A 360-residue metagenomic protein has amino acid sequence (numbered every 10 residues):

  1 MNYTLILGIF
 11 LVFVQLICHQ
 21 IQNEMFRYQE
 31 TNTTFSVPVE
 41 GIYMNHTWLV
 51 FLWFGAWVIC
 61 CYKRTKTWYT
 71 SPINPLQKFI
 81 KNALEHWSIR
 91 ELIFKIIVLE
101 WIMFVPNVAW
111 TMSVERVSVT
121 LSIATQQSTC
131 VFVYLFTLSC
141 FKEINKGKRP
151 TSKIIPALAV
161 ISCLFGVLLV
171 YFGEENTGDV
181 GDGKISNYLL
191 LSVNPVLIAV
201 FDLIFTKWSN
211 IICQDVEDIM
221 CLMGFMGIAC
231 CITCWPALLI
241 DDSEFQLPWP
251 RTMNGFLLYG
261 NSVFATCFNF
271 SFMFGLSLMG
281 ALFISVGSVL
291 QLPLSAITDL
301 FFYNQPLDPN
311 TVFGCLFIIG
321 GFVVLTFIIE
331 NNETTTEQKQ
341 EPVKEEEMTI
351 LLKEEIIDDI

Functional and structural regions predicted by a protein language model:
M1-H46, A56, W101, V105 (+5 more regions): Glycine-/small-residue-enriched transmembrane alpha-helix faces in small-molecule transporters and effluxers
L7-F10, P38-I59, A159-S162, S186-V193 (+4 more regions): Hydrophobic alpha-helical transmembrane segments of multi-pass integral membrane proteins, especially transporters
F13-I21, M25, I97-R116, S192-V200 (+3 more regions): Hydrophobic alpha-helical transmembrane segments of multi-pass membrane transport proteins, especially secondary
E40-Y43, W110-I154, A281-D299: Specific alpha-helical transmembrane segments that line the substrate/conduction pathway and gating interfaces
L49-W87, L164-G181, I228-Y259, F301-L307 (+1 more regions): Membrane-interface helix-cap regions at the ends of transmembrane helices in multi-pass membrane proteins
V117-S128, W208, C213-A229, S262-F301: Helix-helix packing/entry segments at the starts of transmembrane helices
G147, A281-I360: C-terminal-most transmembrane helix of multi-pass membrane proteins
T151-E174, N310-I329: Hydrophobic transmembrane alpha-helices of multi-pass small-molecule transport proteins
